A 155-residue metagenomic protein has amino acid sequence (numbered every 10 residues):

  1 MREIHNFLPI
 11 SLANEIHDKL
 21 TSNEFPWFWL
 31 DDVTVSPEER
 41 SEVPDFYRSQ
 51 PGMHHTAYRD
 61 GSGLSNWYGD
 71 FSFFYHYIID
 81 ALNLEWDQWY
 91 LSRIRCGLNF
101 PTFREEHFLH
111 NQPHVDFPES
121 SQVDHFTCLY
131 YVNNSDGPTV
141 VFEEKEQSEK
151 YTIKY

Functional and structural regions predicted by a protein language model:
M1-Q88: Non-heme Fe(II)/2-oxoglutarate
G61-Y155: Catalytic core of non-heme Fe(II) oxygenases with the double-stranded beta-helix
